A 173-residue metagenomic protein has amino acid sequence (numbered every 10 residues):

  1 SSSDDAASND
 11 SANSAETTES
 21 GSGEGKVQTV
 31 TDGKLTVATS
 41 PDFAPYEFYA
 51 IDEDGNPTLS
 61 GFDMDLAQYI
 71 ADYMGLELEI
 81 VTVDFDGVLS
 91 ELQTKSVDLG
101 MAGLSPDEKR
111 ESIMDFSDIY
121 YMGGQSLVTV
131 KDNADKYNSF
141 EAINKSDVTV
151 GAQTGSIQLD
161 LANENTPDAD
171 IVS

Functional and structural regions predicted by a protein language model:
S1-K34: Short, low-complexity disordered leader/linker segments with a strong preference for bacterial N-terminal type II
E24-G103: Extracytoplasmic small-molecule ligand-binding "clamshell" domains of the periplasmic binding protein/Venus flytrap
E24-L35, Y120-S126, A142-S146: Phosphate-binding glycine-rich loops and adjacent basic patches that engage nucleotide phosphates, nucleic-acid
T31, M74, R110, Y121 (+2 more regions): Short, structurally constrained coil/turn elements that cap an alpha-helix or connect an alpha-helix to the following
V37, P41-A44, P57-D72, L104 (+1 more regions): Bilobed "Venus flytrap"/periplasmic-binding protein-like clamshell domains and structurally analogous long
P45-A50, K109-E111, L161: A short acidic, helix-capping loop that chelates divalent metal ions and anchors anionic groups
E53-G55, S117-D118, D168: Glycine-rich, phosphate-binding/catalytic loops in enzymes
E77-A142: Acidic, polar ligand-binding/catalytic clefts
